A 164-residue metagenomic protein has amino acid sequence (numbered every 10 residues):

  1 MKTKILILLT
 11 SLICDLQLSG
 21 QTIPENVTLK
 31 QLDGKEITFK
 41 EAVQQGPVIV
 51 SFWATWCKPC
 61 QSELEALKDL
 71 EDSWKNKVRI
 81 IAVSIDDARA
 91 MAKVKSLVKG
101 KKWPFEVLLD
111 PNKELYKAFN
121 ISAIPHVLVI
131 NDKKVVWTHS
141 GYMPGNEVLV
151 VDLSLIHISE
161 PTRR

Functional and structural regions predicted by a protein language model:
I7-D15: Bacterial N-terminal signal peptides
L18-E41: N-terminal "domain-start" segment that seeds a small globular fold
F39-C57: Short active-site neighborhood of thiol/selenol oxidoreductases, capturing the structured segment around
F52-D69: Conserved redox-active cysteine motifs that mediate thiol-disulfide chemistry, especially di-cysteine Cys-X(1-2)-Cys
C57, I156-T162: Conserved small/polar residues in nucleotide/adenosyl-binding loops
V78-M91, P104-N112: Thiol-based oxidoreductase modules, predominantly thioredoxin-like and allied folds used for disulfide exchange
L97-D132: Short, internal strand/loop/helix patches that form the active-site neighborhood or redox-interaction surface
K134-L155: Non-catalytic, surface beta->alpha helical segment in thiol-disulfide oxidoreductase systems
